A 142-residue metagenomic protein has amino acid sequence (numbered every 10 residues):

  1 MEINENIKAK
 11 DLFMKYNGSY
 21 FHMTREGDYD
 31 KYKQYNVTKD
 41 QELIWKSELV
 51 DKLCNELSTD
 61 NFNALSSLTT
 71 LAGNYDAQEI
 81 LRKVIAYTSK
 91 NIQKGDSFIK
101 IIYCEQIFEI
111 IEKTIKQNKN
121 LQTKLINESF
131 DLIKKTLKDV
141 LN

Functional and structural regions predicted by a protein language model:
M1-Y75, I107-E112, T123-V140: Extended repeat-based scaffolds of very large eukaryotic assembly and lipid-transport proteins
I80-N142: Conserved binding-pocket/active-site segment within a compact domain
